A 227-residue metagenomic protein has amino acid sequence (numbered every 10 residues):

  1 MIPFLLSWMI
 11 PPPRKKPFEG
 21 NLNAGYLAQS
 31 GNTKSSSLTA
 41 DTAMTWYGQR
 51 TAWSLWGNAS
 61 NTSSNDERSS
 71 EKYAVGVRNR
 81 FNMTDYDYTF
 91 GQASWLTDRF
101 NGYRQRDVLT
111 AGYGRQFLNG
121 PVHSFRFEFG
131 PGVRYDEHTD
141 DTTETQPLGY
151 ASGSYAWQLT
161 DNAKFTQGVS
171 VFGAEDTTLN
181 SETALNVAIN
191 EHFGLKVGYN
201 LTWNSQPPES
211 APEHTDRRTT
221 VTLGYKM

Functional and structural regions predicted by a protein language model:
M1-W56, S63, T139, E144-P147: Outer-membrane beta-barrel initiation region
P11, W46-R50, F81-D85, G114-N119 (+4 more regions): Outer-membrane beta-barrel proteins
F18, R50-L55, Y86-T89, P121-F125 (+2 more regions): Repeated loop/turn-to-beta-strand initiation elements of outer-membrane beta-barrel proteins
L22-Y26, A40-W46, V77-F81, A111-R115 (+5 more regions): Residues on the lipid-exposed face of transmembrane beta-strands in outer-membrane beta-barrel proteins
Y26-S30, G48, A59-S63, W95-R99 (+6 more regions): Transmembrane beta-strands of outer-membrane beta-barrel pores
A28-S36, S64-S70, T97-Q105, T139-T145 (+2 more regions): Solvent-exposed loop/turn segments connecting transmembrane beta-strands in outer-membrane beta-barrel proteins
T110, V122-F172: Detector for outer-membrane/organellar transmembrane beta-barrel domains, recognizing the amphipathic beta-strand
D176-M227: Predominantly the C-terminal beta-signal and adjacent terminal strand-loop region of outer-membrane beta-barrel
